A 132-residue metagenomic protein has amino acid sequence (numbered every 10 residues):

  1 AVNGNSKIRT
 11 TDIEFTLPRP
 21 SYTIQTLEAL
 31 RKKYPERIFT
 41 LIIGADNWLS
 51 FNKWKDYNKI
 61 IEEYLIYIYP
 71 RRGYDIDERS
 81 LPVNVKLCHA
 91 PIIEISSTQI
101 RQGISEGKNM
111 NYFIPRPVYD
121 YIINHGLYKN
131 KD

Functional and structural regions predicted by a protein language model:
A1-D132: Nucleotidyltransferase catalytic core that binds NTPs
